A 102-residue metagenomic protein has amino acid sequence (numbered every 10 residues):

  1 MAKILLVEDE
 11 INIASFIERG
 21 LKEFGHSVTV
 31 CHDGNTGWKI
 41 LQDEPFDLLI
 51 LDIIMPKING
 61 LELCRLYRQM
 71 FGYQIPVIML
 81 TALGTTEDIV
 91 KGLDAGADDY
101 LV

Functional and structural regions predicted by a protein language model:
E8: Conserved acidic carboxylate
A14, P56, T85: The feature encodes the CheY-like receiver
S15-E23: Charged docking surfaces used in two-component/phosphorelay signaling
G25-H32, I40: Short hydrophobic/Thr-rich beta-strand motif most characteristic of the beta2 strand and flanking loop of CheY-like
D33-T36, N59-L63: Acidic catalytic/metal-coordinating carboxylates
Q42-E44, L66-Q74, A95: Conserved phosphotransfer cores of two-component systems
L49, I53-I54, M79, L83: The short loop immediately C-terminal to the conserved phospho-acceptor aspartate in CheY-like receiver
